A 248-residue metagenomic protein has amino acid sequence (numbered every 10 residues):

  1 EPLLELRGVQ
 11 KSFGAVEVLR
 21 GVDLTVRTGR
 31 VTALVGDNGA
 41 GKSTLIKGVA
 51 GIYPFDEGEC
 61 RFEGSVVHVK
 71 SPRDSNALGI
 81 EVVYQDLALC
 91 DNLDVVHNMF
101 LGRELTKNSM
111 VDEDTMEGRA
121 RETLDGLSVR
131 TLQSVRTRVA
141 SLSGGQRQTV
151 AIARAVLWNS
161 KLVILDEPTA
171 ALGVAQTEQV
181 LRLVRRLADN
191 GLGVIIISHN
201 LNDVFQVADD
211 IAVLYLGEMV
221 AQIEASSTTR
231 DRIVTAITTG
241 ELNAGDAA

Functional and structural regions predicted by a protein language model:
E1-A248: Glycine-rich phosphate-binding loops of nucleotide-dependent enzymes
